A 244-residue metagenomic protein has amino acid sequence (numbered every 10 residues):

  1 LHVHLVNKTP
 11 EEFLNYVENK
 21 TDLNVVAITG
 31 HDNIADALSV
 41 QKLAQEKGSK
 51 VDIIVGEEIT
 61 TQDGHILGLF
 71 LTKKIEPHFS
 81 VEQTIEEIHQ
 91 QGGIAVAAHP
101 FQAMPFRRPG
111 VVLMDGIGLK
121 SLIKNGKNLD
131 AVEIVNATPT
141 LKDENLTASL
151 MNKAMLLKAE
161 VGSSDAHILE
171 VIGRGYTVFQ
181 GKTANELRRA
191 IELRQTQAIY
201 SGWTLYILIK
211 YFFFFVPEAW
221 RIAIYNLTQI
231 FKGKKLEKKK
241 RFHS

Functional and structural regions predicted by a protein language model:
L1-D63, E82-I85: An N-terminally biased module of ancient metal coordination in phosphate/nucleic-acid-related enzymes
H2-V6, A37-L38, T72-R174, E186 (+1 more regions): Domain-core and long-helix interface of multi-subunit machines
D22-L23, K50-V51, H65, G92 (+2 more regions): A generic structural signal for alpha->beta connector loops
G30, I53, G68, A95 (+3 more regions): Divalent metal-coordination and catalytic microenvironments
L43-K47, F70-K73, L113-G116, T177-G181: Short, hinge-like loop/turn segments at secondary-structure boundaries
I59-K73: A basic- and aromatic-enriched beta-loop-alpha substructure that forms the phosphate/nucleotide- and DNA/RNA-contacting
T177-I222: His/Asp/Glu-enriched, well-ordered alpha-helical/loop segment that forms or immediately abuts the divalent-metal
I209, F213-S244: C-terminal regulatory/interaction regions
